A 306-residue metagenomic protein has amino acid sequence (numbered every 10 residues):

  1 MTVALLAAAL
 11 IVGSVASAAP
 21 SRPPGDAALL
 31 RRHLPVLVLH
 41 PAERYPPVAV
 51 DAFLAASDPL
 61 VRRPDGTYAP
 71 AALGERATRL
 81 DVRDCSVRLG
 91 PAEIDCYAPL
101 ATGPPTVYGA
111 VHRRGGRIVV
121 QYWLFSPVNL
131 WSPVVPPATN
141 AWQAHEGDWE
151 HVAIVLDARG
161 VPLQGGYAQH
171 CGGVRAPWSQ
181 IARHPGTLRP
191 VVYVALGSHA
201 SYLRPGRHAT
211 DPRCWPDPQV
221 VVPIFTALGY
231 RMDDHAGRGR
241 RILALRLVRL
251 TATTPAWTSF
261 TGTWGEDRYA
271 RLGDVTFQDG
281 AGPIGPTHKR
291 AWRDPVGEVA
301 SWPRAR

Functional and structural regions predicted by a protein language model:
M1-A18: Secretory targeting and sorting signals
A19-D148, G160-R306: A domain-level signal for the mature, folded cores of soluble proteins
V155-R159: Short beta-strand micro-motifs enriched in acidic
